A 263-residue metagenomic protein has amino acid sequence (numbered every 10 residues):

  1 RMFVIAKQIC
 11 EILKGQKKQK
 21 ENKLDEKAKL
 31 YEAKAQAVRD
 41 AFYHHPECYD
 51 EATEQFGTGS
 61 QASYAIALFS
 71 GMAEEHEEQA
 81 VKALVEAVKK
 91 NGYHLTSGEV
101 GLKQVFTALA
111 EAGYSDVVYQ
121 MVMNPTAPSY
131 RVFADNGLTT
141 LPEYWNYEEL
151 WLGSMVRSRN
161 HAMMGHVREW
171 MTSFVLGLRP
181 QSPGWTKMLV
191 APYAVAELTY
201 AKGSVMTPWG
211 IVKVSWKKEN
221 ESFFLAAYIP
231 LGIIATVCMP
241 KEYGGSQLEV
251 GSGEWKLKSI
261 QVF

Functional and structural regions predicted by a protein language model:
R1-L152: Catalytic cores of carbohydrate-active enzymes
A33, D116-F263: Non-catalytic C-terminal accessory modules of carbohydrate-active enzymes
